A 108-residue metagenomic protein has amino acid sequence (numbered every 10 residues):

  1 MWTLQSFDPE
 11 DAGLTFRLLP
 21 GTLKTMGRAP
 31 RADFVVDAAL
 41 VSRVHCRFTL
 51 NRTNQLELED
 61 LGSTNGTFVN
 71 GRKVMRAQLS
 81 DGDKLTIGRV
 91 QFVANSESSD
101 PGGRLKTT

Functional and structural regions predicted by a protein language model:
M1-F7, A12, F34, R89-T108: Regulatory inter-domain linker segments that are low-complexity and enriched for serine/threonine/proline
R17-R89: Forkhead-associated
